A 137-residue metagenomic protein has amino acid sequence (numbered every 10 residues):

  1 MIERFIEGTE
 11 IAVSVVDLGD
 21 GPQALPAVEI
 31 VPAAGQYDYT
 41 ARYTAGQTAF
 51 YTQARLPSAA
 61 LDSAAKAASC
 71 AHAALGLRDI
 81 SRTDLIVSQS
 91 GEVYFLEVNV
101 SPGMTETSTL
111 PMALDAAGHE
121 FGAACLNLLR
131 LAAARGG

Functional and structural regions predicted by a protein language model:
M1-A59, K66, V87, E92-Y94: Phosphate-binding site of ATP-dependent enzymes
P57-G137: ATP-dependent carboxylate activation and anion-phosphoryl transfer catalytic cores that bind Mg-ATP to form
